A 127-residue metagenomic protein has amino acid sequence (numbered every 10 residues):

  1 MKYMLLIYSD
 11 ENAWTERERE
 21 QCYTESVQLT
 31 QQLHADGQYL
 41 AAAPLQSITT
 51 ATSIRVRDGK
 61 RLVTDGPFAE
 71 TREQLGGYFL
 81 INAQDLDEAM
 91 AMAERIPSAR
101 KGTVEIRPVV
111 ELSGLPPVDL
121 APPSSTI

Functional and structural regions predicted by a protein language model:
M1-I127: Conserved, structured core segments of small domains
